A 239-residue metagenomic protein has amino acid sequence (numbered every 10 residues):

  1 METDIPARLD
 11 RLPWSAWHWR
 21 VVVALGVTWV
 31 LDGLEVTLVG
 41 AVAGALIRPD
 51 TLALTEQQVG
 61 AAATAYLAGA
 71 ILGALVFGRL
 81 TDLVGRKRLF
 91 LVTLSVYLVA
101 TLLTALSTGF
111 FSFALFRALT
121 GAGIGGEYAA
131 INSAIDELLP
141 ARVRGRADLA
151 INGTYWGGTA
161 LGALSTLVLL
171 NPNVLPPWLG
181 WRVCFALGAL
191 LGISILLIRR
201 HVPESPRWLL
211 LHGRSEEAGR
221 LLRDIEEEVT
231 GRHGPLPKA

Functional and structural regions predicted by a protein language model:
M1-A239: Transmembrane-helix signature of 12-pass secondary carriers
